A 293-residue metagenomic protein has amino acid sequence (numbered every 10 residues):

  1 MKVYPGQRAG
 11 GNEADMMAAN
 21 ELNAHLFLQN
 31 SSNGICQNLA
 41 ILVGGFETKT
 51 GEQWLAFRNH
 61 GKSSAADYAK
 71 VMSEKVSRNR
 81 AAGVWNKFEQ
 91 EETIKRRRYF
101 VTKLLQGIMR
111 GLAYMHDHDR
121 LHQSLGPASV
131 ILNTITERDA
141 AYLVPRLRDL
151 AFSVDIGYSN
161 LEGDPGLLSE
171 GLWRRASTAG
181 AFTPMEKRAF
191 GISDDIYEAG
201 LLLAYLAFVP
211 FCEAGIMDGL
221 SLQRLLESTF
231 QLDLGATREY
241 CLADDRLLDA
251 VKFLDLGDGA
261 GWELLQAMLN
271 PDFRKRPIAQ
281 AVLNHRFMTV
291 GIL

Functional and structural regions predicted by a protein language model:
M1-G34: ATP-binding glycine-rich loop module of kinase domains
I41-Q53: Short beta-strand micro-motifs within the conserved protein kinase catalytic domain, predominantly in the N-lobe
T50-S64: Conserved short submotifs of the Hanks-type protein kinase catalytic core that shape the nucleotide-binding pocket
L104-L105: Activation segment signature within eukaryotic-like protein kinase domains
R110-R120: Protein kinase catalytic-loop region centered on the HRD/HxD motif
G126-K187: Activation segment/activation loop of eukaryotic-type protein kinase catalytic domains
G171-L256: Conserved C-lobe activation region of Hanks-type protein kinase-like domains
N270-K275, A279-L293: Terminal C-lobe "cap" of eukaryotic-type protein kinase domains
